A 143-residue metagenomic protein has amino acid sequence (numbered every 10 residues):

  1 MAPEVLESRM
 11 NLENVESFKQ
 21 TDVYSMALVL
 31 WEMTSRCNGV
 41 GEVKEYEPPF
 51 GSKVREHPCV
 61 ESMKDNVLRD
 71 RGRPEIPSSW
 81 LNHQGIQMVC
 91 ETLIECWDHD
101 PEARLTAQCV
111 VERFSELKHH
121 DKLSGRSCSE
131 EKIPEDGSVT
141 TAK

Functional and structural regions predicted by a protein language model:
E4-V5, V29-M33, N66, T92-C96 (+1 more regions): Alpha-helical recognition domains of nuclear gene-regulatory proteins
L6-E75: Conserved C-lobe activation region of Hanks-type protein kinase-like domains
L12-E13, V40-E45, P74, S78 (+2 more regions): Short, flexible/disordered secondary-structure transition segments
S25, M88, C109: Charged catalytic carboxylate motif
D70, I94-A103: Conserved C-lobe terminal segment of protein kinase catalytic domains
N82-W97: Conserved C-terminal C-lobe helix
E102-K143: Regulatory extensions flanking the kinase catalytic core
